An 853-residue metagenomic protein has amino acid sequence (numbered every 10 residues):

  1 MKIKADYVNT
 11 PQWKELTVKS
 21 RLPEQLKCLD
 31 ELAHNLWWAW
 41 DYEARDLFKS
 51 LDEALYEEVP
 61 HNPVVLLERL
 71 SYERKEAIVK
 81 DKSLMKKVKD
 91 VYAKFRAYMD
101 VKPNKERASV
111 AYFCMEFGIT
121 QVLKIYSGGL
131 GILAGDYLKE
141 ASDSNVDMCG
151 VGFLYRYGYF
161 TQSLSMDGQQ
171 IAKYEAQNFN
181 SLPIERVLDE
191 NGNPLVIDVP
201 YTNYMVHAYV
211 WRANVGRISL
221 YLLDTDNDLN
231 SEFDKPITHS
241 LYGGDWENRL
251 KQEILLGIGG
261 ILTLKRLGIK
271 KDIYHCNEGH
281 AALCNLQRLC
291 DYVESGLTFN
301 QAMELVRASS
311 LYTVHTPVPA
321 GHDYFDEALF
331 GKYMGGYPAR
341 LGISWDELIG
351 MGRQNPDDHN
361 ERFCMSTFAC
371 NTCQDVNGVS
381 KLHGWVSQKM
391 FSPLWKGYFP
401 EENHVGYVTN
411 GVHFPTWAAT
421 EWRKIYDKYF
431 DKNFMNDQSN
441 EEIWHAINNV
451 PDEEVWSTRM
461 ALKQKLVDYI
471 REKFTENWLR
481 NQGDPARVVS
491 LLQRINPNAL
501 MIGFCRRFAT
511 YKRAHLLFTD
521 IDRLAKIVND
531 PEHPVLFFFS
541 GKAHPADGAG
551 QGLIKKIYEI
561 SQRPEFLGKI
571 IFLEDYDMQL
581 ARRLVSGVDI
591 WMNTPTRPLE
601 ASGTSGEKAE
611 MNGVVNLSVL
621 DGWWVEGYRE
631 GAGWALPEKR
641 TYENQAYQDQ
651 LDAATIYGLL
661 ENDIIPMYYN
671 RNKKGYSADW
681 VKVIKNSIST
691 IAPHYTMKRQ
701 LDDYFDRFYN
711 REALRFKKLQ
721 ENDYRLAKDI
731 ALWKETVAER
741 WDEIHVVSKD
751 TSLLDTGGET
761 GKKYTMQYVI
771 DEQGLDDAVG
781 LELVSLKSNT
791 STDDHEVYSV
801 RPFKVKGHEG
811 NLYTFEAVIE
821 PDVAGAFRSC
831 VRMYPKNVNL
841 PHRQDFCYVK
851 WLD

Functional and structural regions predicted by a protein language model:
M1-D853: Catalytic cores of carbohydrate-active enzymes across secretory and cytosolic contexts
